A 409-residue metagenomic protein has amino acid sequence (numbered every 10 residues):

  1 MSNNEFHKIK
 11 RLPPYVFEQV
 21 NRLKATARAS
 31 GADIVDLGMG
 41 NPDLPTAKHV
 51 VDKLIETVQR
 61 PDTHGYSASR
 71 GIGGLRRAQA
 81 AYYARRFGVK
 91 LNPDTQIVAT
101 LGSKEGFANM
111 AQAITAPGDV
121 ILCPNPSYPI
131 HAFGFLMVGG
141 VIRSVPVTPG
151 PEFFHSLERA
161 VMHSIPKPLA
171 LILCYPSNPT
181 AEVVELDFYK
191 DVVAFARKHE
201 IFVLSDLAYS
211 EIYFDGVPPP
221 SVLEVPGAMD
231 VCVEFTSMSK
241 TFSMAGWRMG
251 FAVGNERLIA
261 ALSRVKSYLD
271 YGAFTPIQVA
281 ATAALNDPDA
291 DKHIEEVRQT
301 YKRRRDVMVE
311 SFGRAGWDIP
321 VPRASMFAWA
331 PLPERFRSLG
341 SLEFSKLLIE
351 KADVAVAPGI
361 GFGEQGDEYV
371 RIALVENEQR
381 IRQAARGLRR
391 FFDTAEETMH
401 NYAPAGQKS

Functional and structural regions predicted by a protein language model:
S2-E5, K10-V20, A25-V35, N41-T57 (+1 more regions): PLP-dependent class I/II
P45, I55, D62-S69: Phosphate/diphosphate ligand-binding glycine-rich loop within oxidoreductases
G65-T100: Conserved N-terminal alpha-helix of the aminotransferase class I/II PLP-enzyme fold
